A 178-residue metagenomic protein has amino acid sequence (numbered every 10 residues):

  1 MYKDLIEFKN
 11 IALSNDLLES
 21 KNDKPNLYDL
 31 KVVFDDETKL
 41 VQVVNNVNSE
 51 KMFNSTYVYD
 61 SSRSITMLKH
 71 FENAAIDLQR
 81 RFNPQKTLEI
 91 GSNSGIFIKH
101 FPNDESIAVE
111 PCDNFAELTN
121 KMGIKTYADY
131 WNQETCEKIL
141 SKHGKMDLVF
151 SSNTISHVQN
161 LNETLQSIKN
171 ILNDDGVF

Functional and structural regions predicted by a protein language model:
M1-T66: N-terminal juxtadomain amphipathic helix that follows a signal peptide/anchor or precedes a small N-terminal auxiliary
N83-N93: Conserved class I S-adenosyl-L-methionine
S94-D104: Conserved SAM-binding loop of SAM-dependent methyltransferases across substrates and taxa, primarily the Class I
E105-E110, A128: Conserved SAM-binding motif I beta-strand of class I
C112-N114: Conserved SAM/SAH-binding beta-strand->alpha-helix loop
G123-K138: Conserved SAM-binding strand-loop segment of SAM-dependent methyltransferases
F150: A conserved beta-strand element that flanks and buttresses the S-adenosyl-L-methionine
N162-V177: A short glycine-rich, Lys/Arg-flanked "PGG" loop and its adjoining helix->strand segment in the class I
